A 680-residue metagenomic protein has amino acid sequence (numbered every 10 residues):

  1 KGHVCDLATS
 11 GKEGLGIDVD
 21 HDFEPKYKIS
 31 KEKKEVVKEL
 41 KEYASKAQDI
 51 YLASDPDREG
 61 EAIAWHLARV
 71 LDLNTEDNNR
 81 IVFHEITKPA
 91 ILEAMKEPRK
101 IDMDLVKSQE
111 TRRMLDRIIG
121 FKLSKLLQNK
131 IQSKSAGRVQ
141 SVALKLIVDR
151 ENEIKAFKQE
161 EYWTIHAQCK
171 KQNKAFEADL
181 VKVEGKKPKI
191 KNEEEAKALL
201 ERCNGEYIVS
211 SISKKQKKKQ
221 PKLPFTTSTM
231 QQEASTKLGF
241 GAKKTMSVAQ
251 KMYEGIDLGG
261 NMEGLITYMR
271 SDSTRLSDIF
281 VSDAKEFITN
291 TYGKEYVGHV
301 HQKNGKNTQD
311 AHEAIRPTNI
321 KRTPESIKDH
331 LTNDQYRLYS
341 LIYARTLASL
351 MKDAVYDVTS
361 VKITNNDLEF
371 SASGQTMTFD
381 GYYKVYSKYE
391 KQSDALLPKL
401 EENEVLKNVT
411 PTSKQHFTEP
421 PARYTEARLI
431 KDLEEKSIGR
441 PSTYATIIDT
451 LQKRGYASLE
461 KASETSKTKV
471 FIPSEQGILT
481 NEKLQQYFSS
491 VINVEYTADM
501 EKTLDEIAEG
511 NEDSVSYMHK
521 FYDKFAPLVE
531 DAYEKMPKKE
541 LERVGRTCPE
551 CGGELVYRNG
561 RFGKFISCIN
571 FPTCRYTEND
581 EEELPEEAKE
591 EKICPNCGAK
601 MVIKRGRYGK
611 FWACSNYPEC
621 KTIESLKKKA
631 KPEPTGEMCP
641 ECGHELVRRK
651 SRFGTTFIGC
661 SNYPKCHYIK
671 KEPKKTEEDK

Functional and structural regions predicted by a protein language model:
K1-R113, I119, V181, E194: Intrinsically disordered, low-complexity regulatory segments
E39, Y43, A62-V70, A90-A94 (+8 more regions): Alpha-helical scaffold elements adjacent to nucleotide-binding pockets in ATP/GTP-utilizing enzyme cores
D55-D57, I131-S135, K214-L223, E233-G241 (+2 more regions): Conserved short loop/turn motifs at secondary-structure junctions
I86-A167, K215: C-terminal or mid-to-C-terminal helical accessory/interaction module adjacent to the motor/catalytic core
A156, A196, D272-K680: Basic, low-complexity terminal or inter-domain segments flanking catalytic cores
K189-L223, E404: Metal- or metallocofactor-binding catalytic centers and their adjacent structured scaffolds across diverse enzyme
I212, P221-A234, G260-Y268, P420-D432: Short acidic, hydrophobic short linear motifs in intrinsically disordered regions
Y253-T267, G455-E464: A short, conserved structural fragment
